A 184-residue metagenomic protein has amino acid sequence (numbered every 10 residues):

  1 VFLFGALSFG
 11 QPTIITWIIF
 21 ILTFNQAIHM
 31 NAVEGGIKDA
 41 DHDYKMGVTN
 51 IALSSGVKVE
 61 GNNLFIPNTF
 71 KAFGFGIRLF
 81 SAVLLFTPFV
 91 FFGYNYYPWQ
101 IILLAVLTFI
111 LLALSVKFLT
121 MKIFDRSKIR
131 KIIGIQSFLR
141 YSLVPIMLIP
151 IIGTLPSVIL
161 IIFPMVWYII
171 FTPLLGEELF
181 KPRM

Functional and structural regions predicted by a protein language model:
V1-M184: Multi-pass alpha-helical membrane architecture of UbiA-family and related isoprenoid/lipid prenyltransferases
